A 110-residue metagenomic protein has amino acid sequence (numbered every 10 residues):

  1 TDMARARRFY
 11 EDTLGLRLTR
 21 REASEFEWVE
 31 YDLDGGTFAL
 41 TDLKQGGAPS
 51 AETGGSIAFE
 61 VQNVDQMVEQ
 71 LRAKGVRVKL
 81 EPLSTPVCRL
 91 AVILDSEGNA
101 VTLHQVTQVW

Functional and structural regions predicted by a protein language model:
T1-F38: Core segments of cupin and vicinal oxygen chelate
T1-R7, G35, G55-F59, T107-W110: N-terminal beta-strand motif that seeds the catalytic metal site of vicinal oxygen chelate
A6-F9, M67-L71: Hydrophobic side chains in well-ordered alpha-helices
R20-A23, G55, P82: Short beta-strand
E30, V68-W110: Vicinal oxygen chelate
G35-A39, G98-V101: Short, charged/polar, Gly/Pro-enriched secondary-structure boundary elements
P49-G54, S84-T85: Short glycine-enriched loop/turn motifs at secondary-structure junctions
G55-Q70, V76: Mid-chain, well-packed structural core segment of small domains
